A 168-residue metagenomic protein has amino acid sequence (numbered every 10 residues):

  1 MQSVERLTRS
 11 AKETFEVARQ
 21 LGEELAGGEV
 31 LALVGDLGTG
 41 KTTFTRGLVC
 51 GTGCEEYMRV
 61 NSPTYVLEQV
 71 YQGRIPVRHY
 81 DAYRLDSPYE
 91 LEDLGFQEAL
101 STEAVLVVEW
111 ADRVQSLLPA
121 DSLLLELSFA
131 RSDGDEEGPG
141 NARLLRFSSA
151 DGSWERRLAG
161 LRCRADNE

Functional and structural regions predicted by a protein language model:
M1-Q20: N-terminal pre-Walker A segment at the start of P-loop NTPase domains
V4, L91-E168: Short phosphate-coordinating micro-motif centered on Lys-Gly-acidic
G22-G28: Phosphate-binding P-loop
L31-L33: Hydrophobic anchor at the beta1->P-loop junction of P-loop NTPases
D36: P-loop (Walker A) phosphate-binding loop of NTP-binding proteins
K41: Conserved lysine of the Walker
C50-R59: Post-Walker A helix-loop "phosphate-sensing" segment adjacent to the P-loop in P-loop NTPases
V60-T64, E68-W110: Conserved nucleotide-sensing/catalytic segment adjacent to the nucleotide-binding pocket in NTP-handling enzymes
